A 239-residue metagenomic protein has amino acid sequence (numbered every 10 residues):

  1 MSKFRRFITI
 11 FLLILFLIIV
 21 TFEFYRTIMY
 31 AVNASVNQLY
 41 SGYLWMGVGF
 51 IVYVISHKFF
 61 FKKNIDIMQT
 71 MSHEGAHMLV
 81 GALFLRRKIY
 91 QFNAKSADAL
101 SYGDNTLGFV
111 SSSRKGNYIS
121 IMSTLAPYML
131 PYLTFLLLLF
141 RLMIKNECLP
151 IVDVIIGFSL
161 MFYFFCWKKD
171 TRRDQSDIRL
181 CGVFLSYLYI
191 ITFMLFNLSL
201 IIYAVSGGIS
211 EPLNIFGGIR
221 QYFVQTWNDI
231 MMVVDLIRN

Functional and structural regions predicted by a protein language model:
M1-V32, N37-G42, V48-G49, S96-N239: Metalloprotease/metallohydrolase-associated module, dominated by Zn2+-dependent proteases
V48-F61: Transmembrane alpha-helices and immediately adjacent membrane-cytoplasm interface residues in multi-pass integral
K58-I65, G208-L213: Helix-to-loop transition at the C-terminal end of transmembrane segments
I65-L85: Active-site recognition of the HExxH zinc-binding catalytic motif
A82-R86, Y90, C166-T171: Membrane-water interface of transmembrane alpha-helices
